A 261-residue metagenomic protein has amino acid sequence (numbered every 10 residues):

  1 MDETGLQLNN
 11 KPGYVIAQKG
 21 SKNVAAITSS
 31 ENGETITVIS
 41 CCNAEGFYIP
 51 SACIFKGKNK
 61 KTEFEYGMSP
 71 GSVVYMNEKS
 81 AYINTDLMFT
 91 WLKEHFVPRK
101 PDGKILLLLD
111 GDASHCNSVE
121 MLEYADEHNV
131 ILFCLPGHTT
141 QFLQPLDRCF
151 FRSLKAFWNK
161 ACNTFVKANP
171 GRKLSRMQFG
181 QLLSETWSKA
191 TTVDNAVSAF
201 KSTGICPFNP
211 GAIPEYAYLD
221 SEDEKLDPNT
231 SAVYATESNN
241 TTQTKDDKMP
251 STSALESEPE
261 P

Functional and structural regions predicted by a protein language model:
M1-P261: RecA-like helicase/translocase P-loop NTPase motor core
